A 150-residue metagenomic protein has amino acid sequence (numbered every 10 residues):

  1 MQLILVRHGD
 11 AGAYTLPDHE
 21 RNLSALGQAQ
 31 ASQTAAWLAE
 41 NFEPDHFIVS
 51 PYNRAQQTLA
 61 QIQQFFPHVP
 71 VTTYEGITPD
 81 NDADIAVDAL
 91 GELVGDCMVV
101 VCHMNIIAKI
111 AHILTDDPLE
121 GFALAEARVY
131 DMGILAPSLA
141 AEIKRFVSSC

Functional and structural regions predicted by a protein language model:
Q2-N81, I107, D117-A123: Active-site-proximal alpha-helix that buttresses catalytic centers in soluble enzyme cores
L3, V94-C102, I106: Generic beta-sheet signal
E40-E43, E92-D96: Glycine-rich phosphate-binding loop signature in dinucleotide/nucleotide-binding domains
F66-H68, G95, S138: Short, well-ordered coil/turn elements that cap or connect secondary structure elements
T78-L90: Short alpha-helix plus adjacent loop in nuclease-associated cores
M104-L114: Extended, charge-rich low-complexity interaction segments
D117-S149: Domain-level recognition of soluble alpha/beta enzyme cores, biased toward histidine phosphatases/phosphomutases
